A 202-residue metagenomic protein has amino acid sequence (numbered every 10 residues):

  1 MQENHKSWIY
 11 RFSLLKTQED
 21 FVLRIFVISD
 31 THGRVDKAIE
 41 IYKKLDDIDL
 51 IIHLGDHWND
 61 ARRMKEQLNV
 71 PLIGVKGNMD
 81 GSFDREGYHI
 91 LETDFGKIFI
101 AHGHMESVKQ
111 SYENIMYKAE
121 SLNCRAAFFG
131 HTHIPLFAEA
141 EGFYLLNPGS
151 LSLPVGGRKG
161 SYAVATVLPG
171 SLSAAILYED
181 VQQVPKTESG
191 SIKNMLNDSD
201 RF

Functional and structural regions predicted by a protein language model:
N4, Y10-F12, F21: Aromatic (phenylalanine/tyrosine) cluster motif
W8, T17, R24-T93: Core catalytic region of metal-dependent phosphoesterases/phosphodiesterases, especially metallo-beta-lactamase-like
D20-I25, I90-F99, E139-L145, V167-S173: Beta-strand-turn-beta hairpins that frame and shape the catalytic cleft of phosphate-ester-processing enzymes
H32, H57-W58, M79-D80, H104-E106 (+2 more regions): Catalytic metal-binding/acid-base residues of hydrolase active sites
I73, V108-S171: Conserved beta-sheet core of the metallophosphoesterase superfamily
I73-N78, S82-C124: Helix-adjacent hinge/juxtasegments
A126, I134-E141, S171-F202: A short C-terminal boundary segment appended to hydrolase-like catalytic domains
